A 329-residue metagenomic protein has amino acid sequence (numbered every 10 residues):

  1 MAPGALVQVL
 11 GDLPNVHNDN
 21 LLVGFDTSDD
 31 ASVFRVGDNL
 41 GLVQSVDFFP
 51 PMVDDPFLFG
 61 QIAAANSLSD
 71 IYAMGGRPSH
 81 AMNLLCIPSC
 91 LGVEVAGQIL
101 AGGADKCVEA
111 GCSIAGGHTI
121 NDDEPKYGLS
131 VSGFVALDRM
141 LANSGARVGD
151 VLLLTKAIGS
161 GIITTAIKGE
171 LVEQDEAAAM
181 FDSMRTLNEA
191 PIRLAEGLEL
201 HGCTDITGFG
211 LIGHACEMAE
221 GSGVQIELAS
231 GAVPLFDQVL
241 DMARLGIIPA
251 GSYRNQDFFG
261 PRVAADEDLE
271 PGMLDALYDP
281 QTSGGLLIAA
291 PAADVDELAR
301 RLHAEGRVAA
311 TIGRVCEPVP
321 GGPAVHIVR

Functional and structural regions predicted by a protein language model:
M1-A73, C112, R147-L153, A157 (+2 more regions): N-terminal glycine-rich phosphate/pyrophosphate-binding loops that anchor nucleotide-derived ligands and cofactors
L21-V23, A31-F34, D70-Y72, A104 (+6 more regions): A generic local secondary-structure boundary/capping motif
V36-V53, L58, R77-V172, R314-C316 (+1 more regions): Glycine-rich anion-binding loops of enzyme active sites
P56-M82, A101-E109, L187-E199, F209-M218: Small-aliphatic-rich amphipathic alpha-helix that forms the alpha element of a beta-alpha
F57, E176-S183, H201-G202, G272-Y278: Short pre-catalytic strand/loop immediately N-terminal to key active-site residues, enriched for Gly-Thr
S89-S113, I120-Y127, G197, T207-R329: Glycine-/charge-enriched secondary-structure boundary and capping motifs
S130-M140, D175-A195, L269: Active-site glycine-rich loop that binds ribose-phosphate moieties when present
T164-A178, E305-V308: Short, compositionally biased
